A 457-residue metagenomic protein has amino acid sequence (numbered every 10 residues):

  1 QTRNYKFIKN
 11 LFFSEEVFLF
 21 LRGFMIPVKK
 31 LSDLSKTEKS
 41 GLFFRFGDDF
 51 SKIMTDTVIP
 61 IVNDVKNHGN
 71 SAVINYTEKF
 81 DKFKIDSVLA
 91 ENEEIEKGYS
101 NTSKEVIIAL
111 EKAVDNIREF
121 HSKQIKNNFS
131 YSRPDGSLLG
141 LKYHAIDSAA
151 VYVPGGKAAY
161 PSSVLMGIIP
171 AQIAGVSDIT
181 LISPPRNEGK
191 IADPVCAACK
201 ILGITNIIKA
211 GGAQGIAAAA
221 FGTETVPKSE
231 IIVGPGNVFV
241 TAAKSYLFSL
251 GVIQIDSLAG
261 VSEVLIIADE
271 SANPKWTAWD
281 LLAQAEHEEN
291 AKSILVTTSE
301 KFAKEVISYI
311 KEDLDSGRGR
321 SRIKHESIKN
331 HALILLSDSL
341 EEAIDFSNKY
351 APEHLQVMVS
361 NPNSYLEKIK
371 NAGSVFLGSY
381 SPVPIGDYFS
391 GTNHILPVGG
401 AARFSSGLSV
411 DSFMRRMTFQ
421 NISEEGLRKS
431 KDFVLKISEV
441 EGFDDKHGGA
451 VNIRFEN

Functional and structural regions predicted by a protein language model:
K6, N10-L11, E16-F18: N-terminal amphipathic/hydrophobic targeting modules at extreme N-termini, encompassing cleavable Sec/SRP-type signal
F24-D147: N-terminal Rossmann-like NAD(P)+-binding subdomain of aldehyde/semialdehyde dehydrogenases
Y131-A197: Conserved small-residue-rich beta-alpha loop and adjacent elements that most often cradle the phosphate/pyrophosphate
S177-R186, S293-E300, V306: Short internal beta-strands
G203-A283, H287-K292: Conserved NAD(P)+-binding/catalytic subdomain of aldehyde/semialdehyde dehydrogenases
A283, H287, L295-A372: A glycine- and small/hydrophobic-rich beta-loop-beta segment that serves as a flexible "lid/hinge" or phosphate-binding
K349-N457: C-terminal core of ALDH-fold dehydrogenases
